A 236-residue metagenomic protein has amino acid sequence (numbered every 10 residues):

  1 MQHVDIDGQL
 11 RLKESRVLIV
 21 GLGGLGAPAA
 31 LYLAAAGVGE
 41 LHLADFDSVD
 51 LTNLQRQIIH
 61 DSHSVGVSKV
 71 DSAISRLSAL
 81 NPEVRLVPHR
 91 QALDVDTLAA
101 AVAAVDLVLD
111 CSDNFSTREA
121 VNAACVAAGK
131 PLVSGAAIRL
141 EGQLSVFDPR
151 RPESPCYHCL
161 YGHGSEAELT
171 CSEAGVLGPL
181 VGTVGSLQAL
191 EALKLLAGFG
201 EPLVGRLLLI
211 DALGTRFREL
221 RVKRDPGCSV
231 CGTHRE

Functional and structural regions predicted by a protein language model:
M1-E236: Adenine nucleotide-associated cytosolic modules
